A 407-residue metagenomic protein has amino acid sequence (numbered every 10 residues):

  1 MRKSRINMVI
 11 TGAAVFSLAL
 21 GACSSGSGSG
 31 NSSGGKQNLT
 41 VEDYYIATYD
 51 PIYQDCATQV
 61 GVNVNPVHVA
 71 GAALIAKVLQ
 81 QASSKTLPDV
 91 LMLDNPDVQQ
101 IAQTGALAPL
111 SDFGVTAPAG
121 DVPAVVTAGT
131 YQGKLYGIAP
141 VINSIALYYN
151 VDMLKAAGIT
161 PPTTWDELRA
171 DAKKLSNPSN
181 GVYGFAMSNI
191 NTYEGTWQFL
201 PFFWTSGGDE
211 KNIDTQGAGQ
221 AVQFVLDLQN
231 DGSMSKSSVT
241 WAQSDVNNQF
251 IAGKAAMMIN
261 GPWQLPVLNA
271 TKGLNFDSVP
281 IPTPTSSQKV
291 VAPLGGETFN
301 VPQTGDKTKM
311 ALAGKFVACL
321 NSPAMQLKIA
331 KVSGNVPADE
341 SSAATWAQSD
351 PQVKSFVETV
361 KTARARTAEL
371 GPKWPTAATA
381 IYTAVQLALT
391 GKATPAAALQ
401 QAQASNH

Functional and structural regions predicted by a protein language model:
R2-Q100, T283-Q288, T308, L312 (+2 more regions): Conserved N-terminal structural module of periplasmic/extracytoplasmic solute-binding proteins
D55-D121, T130, K155-T163, A256-M257 (+2 more regions): Extracytoplasmic "Venus flytrap"/periplasmic binding protein-like
Q80-Q81, P88-D89, A117-M153, Y183 (+2 more regions): A structural signal for short loop-to-beta-strand junctions that line the ligand-binding cleft of periplasmic/secreted
N95-S144, G195-Q198, D277-V279, D350 (+1 more regions): Hinge/lid segment of periplasmic solute-binding proteins
A128, A330-A380: Long, aromatic- and glycine/proline-rich binding clefts that accommodate carbohydrate-like moieties
K155, E358-H407: Conserved C-terminal helix/tail region of periplasmic/extracytoplasmic solute-binding proteins
A157, N230-D231, N269-V332: Extracytoplasmic/periplasmic substrate-recognition and gating elements
A172-K174, P178, K211-V239: Glycine-centered hinge/linker elements that transmit conformational signals in sensory and ligand-binding systems
